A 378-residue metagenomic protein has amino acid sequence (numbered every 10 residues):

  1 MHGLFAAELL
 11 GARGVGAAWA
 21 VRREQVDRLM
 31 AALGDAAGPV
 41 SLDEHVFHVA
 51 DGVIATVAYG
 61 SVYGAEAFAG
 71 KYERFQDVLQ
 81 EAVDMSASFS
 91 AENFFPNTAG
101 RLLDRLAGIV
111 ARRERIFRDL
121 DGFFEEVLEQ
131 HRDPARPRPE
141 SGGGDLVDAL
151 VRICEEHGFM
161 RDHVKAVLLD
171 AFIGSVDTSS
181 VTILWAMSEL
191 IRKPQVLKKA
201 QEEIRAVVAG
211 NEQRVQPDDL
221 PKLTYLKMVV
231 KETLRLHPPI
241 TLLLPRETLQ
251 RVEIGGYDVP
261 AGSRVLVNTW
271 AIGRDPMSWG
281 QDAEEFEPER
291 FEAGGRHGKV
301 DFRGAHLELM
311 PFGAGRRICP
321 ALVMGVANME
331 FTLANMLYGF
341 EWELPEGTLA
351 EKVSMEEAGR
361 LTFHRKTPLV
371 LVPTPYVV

Functional and structural regions predicted by a protein language model:
A7-G14, D84-N93, R112-I183, N211-L223 (+2 more regions): Conserved cytochrome P450 catalytic core segment spanning the I/J/K helices
R13-E24, G34-T56, G64-R74, A99-G122 (+6 more regions): Cytochrome P450
A50, I54, I116-F124, I153-R205 (+6 more regions): Central I-helix of cytochrome P450 enzymes
P194, R214-G256: Conserved cytochrome P450 K-helix E-x-x-R motif and the immediately C-terminal K′/meander segment
P194-V196, V265, L322-T362: Cytochrome P450 heme-binding "Cys pocket" and the immediately downstream C-terminal segment
V267-K299: Conserved cytochrome P450 K-helix/beta-meander segment immediately N-terminal to the heme-binding cysteine loop
A293-M329, S354-A358: Cytochrome P450 heme-thiolate "Cys pocket" and heme-binding signature region
L361-V378: C-terminal helix/juxtamembrane-tail motif
